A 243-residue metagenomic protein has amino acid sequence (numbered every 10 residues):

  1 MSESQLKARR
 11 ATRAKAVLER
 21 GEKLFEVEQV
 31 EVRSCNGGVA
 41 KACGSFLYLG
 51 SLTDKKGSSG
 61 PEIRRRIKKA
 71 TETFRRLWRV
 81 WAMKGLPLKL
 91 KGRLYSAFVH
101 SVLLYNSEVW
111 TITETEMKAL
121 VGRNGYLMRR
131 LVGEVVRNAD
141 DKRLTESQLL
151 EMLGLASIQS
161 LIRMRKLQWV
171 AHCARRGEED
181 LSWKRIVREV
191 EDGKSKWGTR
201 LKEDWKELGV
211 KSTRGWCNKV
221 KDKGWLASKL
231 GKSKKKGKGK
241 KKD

Functional and structural regions predicted by a protein language model:
M1-D243: Short linear motifs embedded in intrinsically disordered, charge-biased segments
